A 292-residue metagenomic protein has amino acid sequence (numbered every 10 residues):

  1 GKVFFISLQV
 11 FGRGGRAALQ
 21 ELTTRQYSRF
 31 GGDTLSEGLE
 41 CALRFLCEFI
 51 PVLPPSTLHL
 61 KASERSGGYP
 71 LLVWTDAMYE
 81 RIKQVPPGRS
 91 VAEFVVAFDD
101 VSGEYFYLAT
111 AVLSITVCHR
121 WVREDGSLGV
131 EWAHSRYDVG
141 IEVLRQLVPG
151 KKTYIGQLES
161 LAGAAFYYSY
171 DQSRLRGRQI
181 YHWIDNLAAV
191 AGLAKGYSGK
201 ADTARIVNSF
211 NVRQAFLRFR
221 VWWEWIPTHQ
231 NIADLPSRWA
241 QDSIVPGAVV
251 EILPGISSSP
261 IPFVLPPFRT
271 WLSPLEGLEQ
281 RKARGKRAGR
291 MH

Functional and structural regions predicted by a protein language model:
G1-E64, D234: C-terminal reverse transcriptase regions that engage the nucleic-acid substrate
G1-G15, K151-G163, Y167: Conserved pre-motif C helix in the palm subdomain of viral-like polymerases
Q9, F30-E40, S63-E64, M78 (+3 more regions): Conserved, non-catalytic sequence blocks in retroelement Pol enzymes and Pol-derived host proteins
G14, T23, G88-V91, K195-T203 (+1 more regions): Short secondary-structure boundary/capping segments
G68-A109: Two-metal-ion RNase H-like nuclease active-site motif
D99-L108, C118-L161, A188, K195-Y197: A short, polar/acidic, helix/strand-boundary loop motif
Y168-A233, R238: RNase H catalytic domain
L217-R284: C-terminal functional segments of enzyme domains
